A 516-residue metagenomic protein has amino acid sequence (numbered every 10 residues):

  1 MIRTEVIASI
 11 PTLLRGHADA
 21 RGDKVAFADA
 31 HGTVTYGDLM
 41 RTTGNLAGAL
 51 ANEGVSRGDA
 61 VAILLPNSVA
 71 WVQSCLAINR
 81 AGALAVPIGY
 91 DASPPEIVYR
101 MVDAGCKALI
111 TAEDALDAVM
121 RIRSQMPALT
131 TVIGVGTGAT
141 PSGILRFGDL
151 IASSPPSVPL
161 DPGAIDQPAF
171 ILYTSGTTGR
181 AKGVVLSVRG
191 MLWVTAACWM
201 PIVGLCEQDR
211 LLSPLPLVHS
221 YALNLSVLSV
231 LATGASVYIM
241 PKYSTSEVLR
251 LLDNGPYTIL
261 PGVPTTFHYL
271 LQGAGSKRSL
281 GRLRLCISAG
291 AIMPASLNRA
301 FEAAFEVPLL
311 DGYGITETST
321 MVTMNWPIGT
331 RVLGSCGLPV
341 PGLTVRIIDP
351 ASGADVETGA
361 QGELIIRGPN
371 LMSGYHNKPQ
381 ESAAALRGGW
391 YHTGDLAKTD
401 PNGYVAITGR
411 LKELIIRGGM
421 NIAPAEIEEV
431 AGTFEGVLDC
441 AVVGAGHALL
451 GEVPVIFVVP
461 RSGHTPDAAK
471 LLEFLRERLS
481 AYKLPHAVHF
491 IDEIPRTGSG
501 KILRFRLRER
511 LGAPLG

Functional and structural regions predicted by a protein language model:
T4-I7, R15, D23-S68, V72-L76 (+2 more regions): Conserved AMP-binding/adenylate-forming core of the ANL superfamily
I7, G22-D23, G134, A139 (+3 more regions): Conserved pre-ATP/AMP-binding loop-to-beta segment of ANL
H31, L116-I165, G273-A274: ANL superfamily adenylate-forming
T35-D38, A169-W193: Conserved AMP-binding A3 loop
A92, Y99, L109-T111, L252 (+8 more regions): AMP-binding/adenylate-forming catalytic core of the ANL superfamily
L192-R210, V218-I259, G273-A274: Conserved AMP-binding/adenylation subdomain of ANL enzymes
Y257-G262, L271-R331, T344: Gly/Ser/Thr-rich phosphate-binding loop
L338-G342, A354-A384, I422: Conserved ATP/PPi-binding loop(s) of AMP-dependent carboxylate-activating enzymes
